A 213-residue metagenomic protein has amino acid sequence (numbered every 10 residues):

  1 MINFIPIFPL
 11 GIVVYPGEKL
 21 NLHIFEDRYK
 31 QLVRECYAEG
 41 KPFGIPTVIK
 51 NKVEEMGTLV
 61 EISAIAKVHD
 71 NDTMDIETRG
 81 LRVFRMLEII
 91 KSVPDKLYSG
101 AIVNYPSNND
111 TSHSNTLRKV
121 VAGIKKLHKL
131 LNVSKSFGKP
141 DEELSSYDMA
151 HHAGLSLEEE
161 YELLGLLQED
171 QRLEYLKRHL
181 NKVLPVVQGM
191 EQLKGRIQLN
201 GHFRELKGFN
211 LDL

Functional and structural regions predicted by a protein language model:
M1-L213: N-terminal low-complexity, acidic/polar interaction/targeting segments
